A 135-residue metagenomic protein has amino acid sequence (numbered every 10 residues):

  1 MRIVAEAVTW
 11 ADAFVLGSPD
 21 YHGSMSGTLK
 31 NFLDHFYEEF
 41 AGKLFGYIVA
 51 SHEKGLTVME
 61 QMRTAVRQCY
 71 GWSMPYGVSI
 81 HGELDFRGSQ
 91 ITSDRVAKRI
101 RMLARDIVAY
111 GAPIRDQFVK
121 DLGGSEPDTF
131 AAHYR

Functional and structural regions predicted by a protein language model:
R2-W72: Helix-loop-strand module that forms the ligand-binding subsite of alpha/beta enzymes
I3, W10, M74-R135: Glycine-rich phosphate/pyrophosphate-binding loop and the adjoining helix
